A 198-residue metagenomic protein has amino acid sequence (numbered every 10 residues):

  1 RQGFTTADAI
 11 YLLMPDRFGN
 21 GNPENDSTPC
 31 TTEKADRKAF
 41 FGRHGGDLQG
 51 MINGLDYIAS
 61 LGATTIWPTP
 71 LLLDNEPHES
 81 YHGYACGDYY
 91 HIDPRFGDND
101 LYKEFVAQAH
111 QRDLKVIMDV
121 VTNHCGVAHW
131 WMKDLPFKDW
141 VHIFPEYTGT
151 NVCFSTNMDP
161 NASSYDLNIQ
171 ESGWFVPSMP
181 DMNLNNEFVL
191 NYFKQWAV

Functional and structural regions predicted by a protein language model:
F4-D8, F18-V198: Substrate-binding/active-site clefts of carbohydrate-active enzymes
